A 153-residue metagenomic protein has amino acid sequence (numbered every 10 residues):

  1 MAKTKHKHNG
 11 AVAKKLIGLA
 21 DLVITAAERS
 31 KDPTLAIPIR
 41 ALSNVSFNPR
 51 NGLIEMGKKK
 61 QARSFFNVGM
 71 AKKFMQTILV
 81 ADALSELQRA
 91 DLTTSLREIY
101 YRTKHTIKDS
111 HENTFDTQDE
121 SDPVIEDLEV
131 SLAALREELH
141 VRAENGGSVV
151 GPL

Functional and structural regions predicted by a protein language model:
M1-L153: Nucleic-acid enzyme cleavage-core boundary/entry regions
